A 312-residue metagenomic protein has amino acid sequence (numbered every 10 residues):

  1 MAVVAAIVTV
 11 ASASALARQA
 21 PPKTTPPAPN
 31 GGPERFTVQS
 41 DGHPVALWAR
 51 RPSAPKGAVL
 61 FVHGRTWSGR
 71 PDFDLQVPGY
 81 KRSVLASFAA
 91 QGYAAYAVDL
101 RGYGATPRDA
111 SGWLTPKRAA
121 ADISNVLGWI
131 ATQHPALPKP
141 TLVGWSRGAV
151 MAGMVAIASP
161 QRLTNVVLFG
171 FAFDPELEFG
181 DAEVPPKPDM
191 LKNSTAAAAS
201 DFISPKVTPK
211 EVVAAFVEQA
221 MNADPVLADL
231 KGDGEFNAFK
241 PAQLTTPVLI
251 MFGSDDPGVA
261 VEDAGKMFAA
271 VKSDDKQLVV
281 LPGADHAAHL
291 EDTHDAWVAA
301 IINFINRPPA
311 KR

Functional and structural regions predicted by a protein language model:
P22-S53: N-terminal cap/lid segment of alpha/beta-hydrolase-fold proteins
A54, V59-Y93: Short, surface-exposed "cap/lid" segments of acyl-processing enzymes
R70-P71, D99-L114: Glycine-rich "HGGG/HGxG" loop immediately N-terminal to the catalytic nucleophile of the alpha/beta-hydrolase
A120-P138: Conserved acidic catalytic loop of the alpha/beta-hydrolase fold
P138, V143, R147-D174: Conserved hydrolase catalytic core segment
L244, I250-F252: Short beta-strand/loop motif that positions the catalytic acidic residue of the alpha/beta-hydrolase fold
P257-D263: Conserved alpha/beta-hydrolase "acid-adjacent" motif
A284-H294: Catalytic histidine-centered segment of alpha/beta-hydrolase-like enzymes
